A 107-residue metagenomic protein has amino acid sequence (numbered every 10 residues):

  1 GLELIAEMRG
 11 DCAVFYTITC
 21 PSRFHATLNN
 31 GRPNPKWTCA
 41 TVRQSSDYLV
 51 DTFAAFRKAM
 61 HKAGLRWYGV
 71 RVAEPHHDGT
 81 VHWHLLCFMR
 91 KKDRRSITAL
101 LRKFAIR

Functional and structural regions predicted by a protein language model:
G1-V81, F88-R107: Positively charged, glycine-rich low-complexity segments
